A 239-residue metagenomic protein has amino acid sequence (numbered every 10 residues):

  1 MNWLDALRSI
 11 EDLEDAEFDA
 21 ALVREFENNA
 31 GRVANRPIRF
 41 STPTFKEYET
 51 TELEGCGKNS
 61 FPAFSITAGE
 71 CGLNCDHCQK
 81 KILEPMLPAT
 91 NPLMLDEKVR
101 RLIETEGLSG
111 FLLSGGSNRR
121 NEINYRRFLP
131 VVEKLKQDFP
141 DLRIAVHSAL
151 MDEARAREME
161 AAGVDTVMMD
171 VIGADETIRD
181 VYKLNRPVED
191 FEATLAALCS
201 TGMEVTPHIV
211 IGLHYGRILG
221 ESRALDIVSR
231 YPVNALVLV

Functional and structural regions predicted by a protein language model:
M1-G69: Flexible, acidic/Gly-rich N-terminal and inter-domain linker regions that tether and position cofactor-handling modules
N35, F139-D141, S200: Short, well-ordered coil/turn elements that cap or connect secondary structure elements
Y48-T51, G72-C75, E84-M86, R119-E122: Short active-site-adjacent helix-start/loop capping segments
A63-K81: Local cysteine-cluster metal-coordination motifs and their immediate loop/turn environment, predominantly Fe-S cluster
K80-M94, L102-R127, K136-R155, M159-E192 (+3 more regions): Core AdoMet radical
V131-L135, L198: Hydrophobic positions in alpha-helices of CheY-like receiver
E189-V239: Conserved C-terminal portion of the radical SAM core fold that forms the substrate/S-adenosylmethionine-binding
